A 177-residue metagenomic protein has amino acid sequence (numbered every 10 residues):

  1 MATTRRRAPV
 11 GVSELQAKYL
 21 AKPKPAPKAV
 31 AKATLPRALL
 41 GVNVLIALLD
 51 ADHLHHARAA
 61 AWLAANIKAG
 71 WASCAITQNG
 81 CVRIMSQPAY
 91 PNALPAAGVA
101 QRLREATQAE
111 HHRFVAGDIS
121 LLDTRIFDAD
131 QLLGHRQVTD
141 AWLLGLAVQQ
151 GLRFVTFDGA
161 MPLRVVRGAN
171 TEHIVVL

Functional and structural regions predicted by a protein language model:
A2-A33, S120-L133, L144-L177: Acidic, PIN/NYN-like endoribonuclease modules and their adjacent C-terminal/linker elements
A2-S73, M85-Q101, A169: Short, well-structured N-terminal submotif of metal-dependent ribonuclease cores
L45, Q78-C81, M161-P162: A generic structural signal for short hydrophobic patches within well-formed alpha-helices
A51, A75-N79, Q101-L132: Acidic catalytic patch
N66, A106-T107, A147: A generic structural signal for well-ordered alpha-helical segments
G70, H111-R113, E172-H173: Conserved beta-strand segments of alpha/beta enzyme cores
C74, T139, F157: Replace "coordinates the UDP/GDP/TDP-sugar" with "coordinates nucleotide-activated sugar donors
